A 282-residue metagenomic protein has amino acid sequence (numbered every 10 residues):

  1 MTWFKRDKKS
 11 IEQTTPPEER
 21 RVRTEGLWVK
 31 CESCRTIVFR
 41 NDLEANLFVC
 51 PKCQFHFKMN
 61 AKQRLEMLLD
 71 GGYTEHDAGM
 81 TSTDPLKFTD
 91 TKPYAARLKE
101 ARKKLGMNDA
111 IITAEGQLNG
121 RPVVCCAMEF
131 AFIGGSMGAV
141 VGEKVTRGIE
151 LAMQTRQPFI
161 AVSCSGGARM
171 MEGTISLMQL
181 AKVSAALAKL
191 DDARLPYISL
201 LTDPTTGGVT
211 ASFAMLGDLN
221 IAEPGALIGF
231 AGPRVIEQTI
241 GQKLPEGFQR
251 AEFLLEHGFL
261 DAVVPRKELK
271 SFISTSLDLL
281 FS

Functional and structural regions predicted by a protein language model:
M1-M107, E115-L118, S276-S282: Intrinsically disordered, low-complexity segments enriched in small/flexible residues
E32-I37, F130-A131, G166: Short hinge/gating elements
R40, I133-S136, R169-E172: A generic structural signal for short coil/turn motifs at secondary-structure boundaries
N41, M128, V162, L200-L201: Structural motif
E100, K104-A110, G135-E150: Glycine-rich anion/phosphate-binding loops
G116-M128, K144-A168: A structural preference for short, pocket-lining loop segments at secondary-structure junctions
F130, G134-T146, Q154, S165 (+2 more regions): Conserved mixed alpha/beta catalytic, RNA-binding, or beta-rich assembly cores of soluble enzyme, regulatory
G166-F281: Conserved catalytic cores of soluble enzyme domains, especially glycine-rich substrate-binding beta-alpha loops
